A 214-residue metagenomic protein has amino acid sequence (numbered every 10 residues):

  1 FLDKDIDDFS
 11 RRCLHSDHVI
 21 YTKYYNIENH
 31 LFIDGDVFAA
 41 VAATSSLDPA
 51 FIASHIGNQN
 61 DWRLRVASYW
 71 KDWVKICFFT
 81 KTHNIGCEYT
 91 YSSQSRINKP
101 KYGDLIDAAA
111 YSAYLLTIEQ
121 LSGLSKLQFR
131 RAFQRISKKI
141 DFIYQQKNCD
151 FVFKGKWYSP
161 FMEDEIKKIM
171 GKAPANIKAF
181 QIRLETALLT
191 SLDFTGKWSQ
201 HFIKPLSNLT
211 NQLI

Functional and structural regions predicted by a protein language model:
F1-I214: Acidic, divalent-metal-binding catalytic cores of TOPRIM and closely related two-metal-ion phosphodiester/pyrophosphate
